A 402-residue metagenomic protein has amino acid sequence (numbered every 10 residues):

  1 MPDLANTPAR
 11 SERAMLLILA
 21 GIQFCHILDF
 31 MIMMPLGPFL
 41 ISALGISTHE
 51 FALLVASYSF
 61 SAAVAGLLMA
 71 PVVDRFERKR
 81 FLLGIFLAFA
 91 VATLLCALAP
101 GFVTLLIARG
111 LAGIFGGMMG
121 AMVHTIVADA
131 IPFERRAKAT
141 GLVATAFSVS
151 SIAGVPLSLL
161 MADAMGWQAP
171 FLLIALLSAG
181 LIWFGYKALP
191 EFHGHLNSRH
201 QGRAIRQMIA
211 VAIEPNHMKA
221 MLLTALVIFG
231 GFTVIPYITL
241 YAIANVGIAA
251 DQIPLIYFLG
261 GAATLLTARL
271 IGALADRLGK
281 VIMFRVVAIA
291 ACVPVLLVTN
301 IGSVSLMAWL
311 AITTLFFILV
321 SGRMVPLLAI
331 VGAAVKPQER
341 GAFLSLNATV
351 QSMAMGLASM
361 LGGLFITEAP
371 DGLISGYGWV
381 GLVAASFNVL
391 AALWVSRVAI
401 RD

Functional and structural regions predicted by a protein language model:
P2-A9, P190-L222: Juxtamembrane intracellular "pre-TM" segments in multi-pass secondary transporters
M33-M34, H217-F258: Extracytoplasmic gate region of multi-pass secondary transporters
V64-V103: Conserved MFS/SLC helix-loop-helix module at the cytosolic interface between two early adjacent transmembrane helices
G66-E77, T267-G279, I366: Helix-to-loop junctions at the C-terminal end of transmembrane segments in multipass secondary transporters
A108-V149: Cytoplasmic helix-loop-helix junction between adjacent transmembrane helices in 12-TM secondary transporters
L142-L189: Helix-loop-helix hairpin linking two adjacent transmembrane segments in secondary transporters
D163-A175, L364-S386: A membrane-interface helix-boundary motif in multi-pass transporters
V281-L327: C-terminal transmembrane helical hairpin of 12-TM major facilitator-type secondary transporters
